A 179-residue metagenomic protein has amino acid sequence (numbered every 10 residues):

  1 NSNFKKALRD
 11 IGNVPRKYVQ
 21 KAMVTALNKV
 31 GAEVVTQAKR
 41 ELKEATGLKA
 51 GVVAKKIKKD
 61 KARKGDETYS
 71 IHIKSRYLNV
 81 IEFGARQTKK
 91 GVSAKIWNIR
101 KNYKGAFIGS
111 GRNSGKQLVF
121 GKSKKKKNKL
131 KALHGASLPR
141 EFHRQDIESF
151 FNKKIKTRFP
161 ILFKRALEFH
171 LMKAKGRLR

Functional and structural regions predicted by a protein language model:
N1-R179: Short, Lys/Arg-rich flexible segments
